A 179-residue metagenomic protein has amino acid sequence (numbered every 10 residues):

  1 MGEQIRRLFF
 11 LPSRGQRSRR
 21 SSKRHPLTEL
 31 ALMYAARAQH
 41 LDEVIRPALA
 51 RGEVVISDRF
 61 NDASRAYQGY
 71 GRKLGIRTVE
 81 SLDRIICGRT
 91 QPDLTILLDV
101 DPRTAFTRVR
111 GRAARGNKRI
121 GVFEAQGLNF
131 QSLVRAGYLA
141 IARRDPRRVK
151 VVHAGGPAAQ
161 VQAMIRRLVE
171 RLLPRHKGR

Functional and structural regions predicted by a protein language model:
M1-C87, M164: ATP-dependent small-molecule kinase phosphotransfer cores that center on conserved nucleotide phosphate-binding segments
A36, F60, V100-D101, G156-P157: Short beta->alpha linker loops
G52, P92, P146-V149: A generic structural signal for alpha->beta connector loops
V55-S57, L98, R171: Short hydrophobic-aromatic micro-motifs
I56, L94-I96, K150-V152: Hydrophobic/aromatic beta-strand patches that form the interior of the parallel beta-sheet core in alpha/beta enzyme
S64-A136: A glycine- and Lys/Arg-enriched "phosphate-lid" helix/loop adjacent to the NTP-binding pocket of small-molecule kinases
R103-R179: NTP-dependent small-molecule kinase module
